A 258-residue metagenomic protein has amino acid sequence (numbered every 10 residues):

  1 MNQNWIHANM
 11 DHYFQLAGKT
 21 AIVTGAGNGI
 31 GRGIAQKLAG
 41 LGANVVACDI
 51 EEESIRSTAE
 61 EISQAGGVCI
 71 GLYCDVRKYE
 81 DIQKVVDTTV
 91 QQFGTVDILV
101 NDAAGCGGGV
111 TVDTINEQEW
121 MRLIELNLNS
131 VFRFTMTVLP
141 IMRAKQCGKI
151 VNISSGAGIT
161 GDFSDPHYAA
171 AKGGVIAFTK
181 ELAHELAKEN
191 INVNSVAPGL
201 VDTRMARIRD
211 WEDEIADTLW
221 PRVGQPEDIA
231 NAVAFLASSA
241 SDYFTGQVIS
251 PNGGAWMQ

Functional and structural regions predicted by a protein language model:
N2-Y13, G109, T160, A234 (+1 more regions): Short C-terminal tail/terminal secondary-structure segment of NAD(P)H-dependent dehydrogenase/reductase domains
Y13-V46: Canonical Rossmann dinucleotide-binding motif of NAD(H)/NADP(H)-dependent dehydrogenases/reductases, specifically
V110-V112, N116-I124, E214-I215: Substrate-binding pocket helix/loop in short-chain dehydrogenase/reductase
F132, R143, C147, Q225-M257: C-terminal substrate-recognition "lid" of short-chain dehydrogenase/reductases
T135, A171, T179: Active-site helix of classical SDR
P140, H184-K188, D242: Alpha-helical segment proximal to the catalytic Tyr-Lys
S155: Residue(s) in the substrate-gating loop at a strand-loop-helix junction that position the organic substrate next
